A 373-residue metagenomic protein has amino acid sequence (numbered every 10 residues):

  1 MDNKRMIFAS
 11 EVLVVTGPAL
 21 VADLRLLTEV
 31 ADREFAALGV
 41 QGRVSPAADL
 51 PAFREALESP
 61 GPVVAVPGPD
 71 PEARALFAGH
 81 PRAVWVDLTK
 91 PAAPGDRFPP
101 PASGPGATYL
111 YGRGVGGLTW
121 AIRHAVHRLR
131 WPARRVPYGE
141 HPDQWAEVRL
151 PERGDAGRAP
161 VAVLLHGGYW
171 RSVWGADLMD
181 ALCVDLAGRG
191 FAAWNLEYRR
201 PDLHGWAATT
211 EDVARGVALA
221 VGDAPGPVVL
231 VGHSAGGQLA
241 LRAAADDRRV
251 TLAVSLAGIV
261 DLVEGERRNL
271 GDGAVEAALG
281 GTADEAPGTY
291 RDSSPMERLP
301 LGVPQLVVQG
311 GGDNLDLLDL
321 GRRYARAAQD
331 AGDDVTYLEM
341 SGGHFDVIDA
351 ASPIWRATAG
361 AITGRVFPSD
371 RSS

Functional and structural regions predicted by a protein language model:
N3-P18, L50-S59, V63-V64, L315 (+2 more regions): C-terminal catalytic histidine-bearing segment of alpha/beta-hydrolase fold enzymes
V14-L26, E152-D185: Short, surface-exposed "cap/lid" segments of acyl-processing enzymes
P18-A19, E29-A48, L88-D155: N-terminal cap/lid segment of alpha/beta-hydrolase-fold proteins
D32-F35, G79-P81, A277-G281, G310-V335: Active-site-adjacent alpha-helix of alpha/beta-hydrolase-fold enzymes
W174-C183, R189, W194-P227: Catalytic nucleophile-loop/oxyanion-hole region of alpha/beta-hydrolase and closely related hydrolase-like folds
G232-R242: Glycine-rich nucleophile elbow surrounding the catalytic serine of serine-hydrolase chemistry
R242-G288: Hydrolase active-site cap/lid region
L301-G302, V307-G310: Short beta-strand/loop motif that positions the catalytic acidic residue of the alpha/beta-hydrolase fold
